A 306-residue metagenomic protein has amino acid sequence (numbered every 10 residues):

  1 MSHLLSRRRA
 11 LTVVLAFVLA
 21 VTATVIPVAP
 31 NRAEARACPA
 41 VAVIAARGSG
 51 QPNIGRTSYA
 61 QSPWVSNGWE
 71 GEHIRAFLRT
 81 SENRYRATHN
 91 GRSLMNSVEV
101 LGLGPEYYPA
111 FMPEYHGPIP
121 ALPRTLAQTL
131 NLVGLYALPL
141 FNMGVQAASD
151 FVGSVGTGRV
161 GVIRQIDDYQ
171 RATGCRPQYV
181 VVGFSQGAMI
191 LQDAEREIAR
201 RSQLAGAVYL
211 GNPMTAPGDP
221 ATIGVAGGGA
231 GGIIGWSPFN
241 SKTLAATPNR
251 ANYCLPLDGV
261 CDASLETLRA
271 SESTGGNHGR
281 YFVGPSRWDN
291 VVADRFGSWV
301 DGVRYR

Functional and structural regions predicted by a protein language model:
M1-A33: Secretory targeting and sorting signals
A37-A46, I54-P177, D193-R306: Surface cap/lid and interfacial helix-loop subdomains adjacent to catalytic sites that gate substrate access
S49: Hard-cation-handling environments
V181-L191: Gly/Ala-rich beta-loop-alpha elbow adjacent to hydrolase catalytic centers
